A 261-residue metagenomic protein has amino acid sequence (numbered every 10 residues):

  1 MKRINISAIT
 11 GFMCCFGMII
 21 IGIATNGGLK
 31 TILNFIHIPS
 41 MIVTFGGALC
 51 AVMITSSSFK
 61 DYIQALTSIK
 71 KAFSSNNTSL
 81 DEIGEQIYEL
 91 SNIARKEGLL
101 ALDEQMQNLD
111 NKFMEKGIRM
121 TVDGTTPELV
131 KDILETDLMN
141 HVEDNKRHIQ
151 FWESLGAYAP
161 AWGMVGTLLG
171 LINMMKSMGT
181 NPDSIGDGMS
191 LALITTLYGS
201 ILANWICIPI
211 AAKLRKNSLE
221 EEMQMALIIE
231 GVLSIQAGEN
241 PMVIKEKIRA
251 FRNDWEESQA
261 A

Functional and structural regions predicted by a protein language model:
K2, I9-M13, G17-I32, M139-N217: Helix-termination/interfacial motifs at the ends of transmembrane alpha-helices
R3-T10, G17-H148, E221-A261: Large intracellular
